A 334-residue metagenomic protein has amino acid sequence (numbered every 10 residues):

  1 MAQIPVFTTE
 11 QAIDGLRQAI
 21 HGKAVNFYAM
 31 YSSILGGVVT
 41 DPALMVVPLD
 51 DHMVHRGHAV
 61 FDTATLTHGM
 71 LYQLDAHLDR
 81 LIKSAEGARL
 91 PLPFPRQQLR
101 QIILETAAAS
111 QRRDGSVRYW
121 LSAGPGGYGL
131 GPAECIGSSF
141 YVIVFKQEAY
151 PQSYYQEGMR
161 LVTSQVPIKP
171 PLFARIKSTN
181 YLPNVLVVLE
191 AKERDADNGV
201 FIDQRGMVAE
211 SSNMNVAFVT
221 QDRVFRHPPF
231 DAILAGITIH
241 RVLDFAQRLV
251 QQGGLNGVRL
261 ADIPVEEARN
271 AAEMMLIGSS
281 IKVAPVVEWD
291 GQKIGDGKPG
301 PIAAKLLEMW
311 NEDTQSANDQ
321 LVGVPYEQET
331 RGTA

Functional and structural regions predicted by a protein language model:
M1-P93, Q101-E105, G131-A334: Helix-start/capping segments and mature chain N-termini
P95-L104, D114-G129: Short, glycine/charge-rich beta-strand/loop segments that flank catalytic centers and engage negatively charged groups
A108-S110: Non-catalytic accessory segments adjacent to catalytic cores
R112-R113, Q252: Short, well-ordered coil loops that connect the C-terminus of an alpha-helix to the N-terminus of a beta-strand
